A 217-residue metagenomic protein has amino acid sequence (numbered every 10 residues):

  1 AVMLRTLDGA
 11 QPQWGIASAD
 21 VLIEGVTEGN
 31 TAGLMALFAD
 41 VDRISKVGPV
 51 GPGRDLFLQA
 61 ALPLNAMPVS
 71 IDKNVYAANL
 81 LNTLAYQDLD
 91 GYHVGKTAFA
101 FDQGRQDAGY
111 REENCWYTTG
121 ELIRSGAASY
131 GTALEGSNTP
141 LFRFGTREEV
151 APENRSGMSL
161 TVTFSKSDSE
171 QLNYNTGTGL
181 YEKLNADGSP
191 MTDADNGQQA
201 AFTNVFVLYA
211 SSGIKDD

Functional and structural regions predicted by a protein language model:
A1-I23, E28-D217: A surface/extracellular/periplasmic glyco- and lipid-processing/surface-interacting theme
